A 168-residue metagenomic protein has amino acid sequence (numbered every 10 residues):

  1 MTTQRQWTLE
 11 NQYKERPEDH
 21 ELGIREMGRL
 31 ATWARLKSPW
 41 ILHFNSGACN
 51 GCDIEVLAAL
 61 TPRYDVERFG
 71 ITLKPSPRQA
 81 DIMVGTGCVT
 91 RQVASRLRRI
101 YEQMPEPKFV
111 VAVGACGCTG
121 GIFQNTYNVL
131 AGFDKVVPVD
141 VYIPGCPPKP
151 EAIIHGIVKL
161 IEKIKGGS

Functional and structural regions predicted by a protein language model:
M1-G51, V56-R68, T72-P77, E106-K108 (+3 more regions): Iron-sulfur (Fe-S) cluster-binding modules
L57-A58, A80-G87: Short, basic, glycine/proline-bearing loop/turn elements
L73, G85, T90-V93, E102 (+1 more regions): Metallocofactor- and cofactor-centric catalytic cores in central/energy metabolism, strongly enriched
I82, A112-V113, G117-C118: Hydrophobic cores of alpha-helical transmembrane segments in multi-pass integral membrane proteins
G85-G87, V113, G145: Short His-Asn-centered micro-motif
A94-R96, G121-F123, I153-I154: Short glycine-/acidic-enriched loop or helix-start segments at secondary-structure transitions that form or flank
R96-V111: A short, gly/pro- and small-residue-rich
C118-D134: Glycine-rich, charge-decorated loop segments at or immediately adjacent to ligand/cofactor-binding or catalytic sites
